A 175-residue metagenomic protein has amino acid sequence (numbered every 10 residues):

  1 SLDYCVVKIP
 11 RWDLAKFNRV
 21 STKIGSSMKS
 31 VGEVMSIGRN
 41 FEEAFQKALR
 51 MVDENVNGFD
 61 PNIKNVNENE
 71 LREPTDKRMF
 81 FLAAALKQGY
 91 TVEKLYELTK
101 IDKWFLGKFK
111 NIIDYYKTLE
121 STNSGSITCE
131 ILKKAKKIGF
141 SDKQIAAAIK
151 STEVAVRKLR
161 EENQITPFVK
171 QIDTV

Functional and structural regions predicted by a protein language model:
S1-V175: ATP-dependent carboxylate/acyl-activation modules
